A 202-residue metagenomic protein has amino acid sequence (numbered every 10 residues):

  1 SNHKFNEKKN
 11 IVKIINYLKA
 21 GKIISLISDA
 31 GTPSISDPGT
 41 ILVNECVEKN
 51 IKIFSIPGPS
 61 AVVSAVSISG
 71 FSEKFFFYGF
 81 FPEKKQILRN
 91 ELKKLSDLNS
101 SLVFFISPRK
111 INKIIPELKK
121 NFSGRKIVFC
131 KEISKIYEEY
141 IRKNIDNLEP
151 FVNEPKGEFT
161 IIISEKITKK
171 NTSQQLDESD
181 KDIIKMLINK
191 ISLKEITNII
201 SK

Functional and structural regions predicted by a protein language model:
S1-F54, S64: Class I S-adenosyl-L-methionine
K4-K9, E83-Q86, K135-Y137, T168-K169: A short acidic, often aromatic-flanked loop/helix-cap motif at beta-alpha or helix-coil junctions that lines enzyme
E7-V12, K85, R89, R142-I145: Structural motif corresponding to alpha-helix initiation and N-cap regions
V12, N16, T40-N44, S64-S67 (+7 more regions): Solvent-exposed alpha-helical segments within well-ordered globular domains of core cellular machineries
K19-I23, S101, P108-K202: A contiguous loop/helix-start segment that scaffolds small-molecule binding in enzyme catalytic cores
S28, S55-G58, F104, F129: General beta-strand structural signal in soluble alpha/beta enzymes
P33, S60-V63, K135-Y137: Short gly/pro/ser/thr-enriched loop/turn and capping motifs at secondary-structure boundaries
I41-L98: Class I SAM-dependent methyltransferase SAM-binding "motif I" and its flanking Rossmann-like core
